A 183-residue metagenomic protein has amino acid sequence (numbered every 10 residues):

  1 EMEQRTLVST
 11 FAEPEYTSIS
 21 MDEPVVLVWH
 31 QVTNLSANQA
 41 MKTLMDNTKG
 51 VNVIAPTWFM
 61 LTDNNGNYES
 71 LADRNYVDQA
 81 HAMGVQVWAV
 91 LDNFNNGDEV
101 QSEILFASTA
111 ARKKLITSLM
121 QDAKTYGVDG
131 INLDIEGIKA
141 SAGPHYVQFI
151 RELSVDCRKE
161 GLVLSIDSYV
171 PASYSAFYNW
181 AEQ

Functional and structural regions predicted by a protein language model:
E1-V28, A37-N47: Non-catalytic propeptide/linker segments at domain boundaries
S20-L35, M60-Q183: Chitinase-like catalytic core of GlcNAc-active glycosidases
